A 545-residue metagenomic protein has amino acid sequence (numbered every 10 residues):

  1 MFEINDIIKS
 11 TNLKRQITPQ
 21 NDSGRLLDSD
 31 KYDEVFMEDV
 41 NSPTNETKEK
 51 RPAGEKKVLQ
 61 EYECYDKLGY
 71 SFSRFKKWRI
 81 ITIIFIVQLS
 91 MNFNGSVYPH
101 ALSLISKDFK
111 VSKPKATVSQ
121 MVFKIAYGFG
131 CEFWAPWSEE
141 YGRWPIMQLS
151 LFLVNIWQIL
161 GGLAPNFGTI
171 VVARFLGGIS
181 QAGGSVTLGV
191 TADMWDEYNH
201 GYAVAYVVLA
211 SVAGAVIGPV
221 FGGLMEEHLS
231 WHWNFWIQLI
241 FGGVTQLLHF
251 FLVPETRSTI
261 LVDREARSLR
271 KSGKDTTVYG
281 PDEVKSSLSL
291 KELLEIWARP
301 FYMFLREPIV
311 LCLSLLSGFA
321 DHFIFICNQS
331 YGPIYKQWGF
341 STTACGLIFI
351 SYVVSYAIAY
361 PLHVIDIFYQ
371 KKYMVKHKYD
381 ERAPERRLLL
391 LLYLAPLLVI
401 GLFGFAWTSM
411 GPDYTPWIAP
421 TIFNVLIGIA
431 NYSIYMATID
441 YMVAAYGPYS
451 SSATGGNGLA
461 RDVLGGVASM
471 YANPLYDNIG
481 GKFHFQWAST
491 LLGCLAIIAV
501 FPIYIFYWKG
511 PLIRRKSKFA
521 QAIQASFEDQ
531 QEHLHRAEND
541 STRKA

Functional and structural regions predicted by a protein language model:
M1-M91, G95, P99, K113 (+6 more regions): Intracellular terminal tails of multi-pass secondary transporters
R74-V97, F175, F304-I324, I422-L426: Pair of pore-lining "gating" transmembrane helices in MFS-fold secondary transporters
K76-K113, W134, G183-G184, L188 (+2 more regions): Extracytoplasmic
N92, M121-K124, G128-C131, I146 (+6 more regions): C-terminal transmembrane bundle
N94, F109-K110, Y141-G142, L163-T169 (+3 more regions): Helix-breaking motifs and short loop linkers at transmembrane-helix boundaries and internal kinks in secondary membrane
F129-G168: Conserved MFS/SLC helix-loop-helix module at the cytosolic interface between two early adjacent transmembrane helices
A173-V212: Cytoplasmic helix-loop-helix junction between adjacent transmembrane helices in 12-TM secondary transporters
D196-L229, W233-W236, I240-T245, S355-Y360 (+1 more regions): Glycine-rich segments within core transmembrane alpha-helices of 12-TM secondary carriers
